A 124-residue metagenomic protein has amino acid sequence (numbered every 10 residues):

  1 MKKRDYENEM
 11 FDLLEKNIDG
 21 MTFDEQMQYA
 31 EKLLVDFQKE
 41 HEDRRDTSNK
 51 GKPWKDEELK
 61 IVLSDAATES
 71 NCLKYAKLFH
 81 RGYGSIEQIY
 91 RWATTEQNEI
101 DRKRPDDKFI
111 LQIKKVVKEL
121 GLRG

Functional and structural regions predicted by a protein language model:
M1-G124: Intrinsically disordered, low-complexity regulatory regions of eukaryotic nuclear gene-regulatory proteins
